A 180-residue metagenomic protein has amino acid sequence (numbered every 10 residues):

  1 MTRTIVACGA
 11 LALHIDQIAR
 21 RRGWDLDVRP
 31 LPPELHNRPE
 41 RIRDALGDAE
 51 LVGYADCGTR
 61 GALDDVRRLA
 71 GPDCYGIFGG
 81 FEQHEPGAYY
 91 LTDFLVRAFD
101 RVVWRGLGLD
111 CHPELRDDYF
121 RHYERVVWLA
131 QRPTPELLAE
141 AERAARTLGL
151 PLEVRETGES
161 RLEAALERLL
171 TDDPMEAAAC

Functional and structural regions predicted by a protein language model:
M1, P113-C180: Extended, histidine- and acidic-residue-enriched regions that form the cofactor-binding/catalytic faces
M1-R22: N-terminal basic/disordered segments at the start of proteins
A7-A10, P32-P33, G53-C57, L129-P133: Structural motif
A19-D27, A145-L150: Short helix-loop-beta junction
W24-I42, V154-E156: A short beta-strand-loop structural module common to alpha/beta enzyme folds
R41-G58: Short, structured active-site "lid" loops
G61-G106: Long, charge-dense
W104-R116: Active-site glycine-rich loop that binds ribose-phosphate moieties when present
